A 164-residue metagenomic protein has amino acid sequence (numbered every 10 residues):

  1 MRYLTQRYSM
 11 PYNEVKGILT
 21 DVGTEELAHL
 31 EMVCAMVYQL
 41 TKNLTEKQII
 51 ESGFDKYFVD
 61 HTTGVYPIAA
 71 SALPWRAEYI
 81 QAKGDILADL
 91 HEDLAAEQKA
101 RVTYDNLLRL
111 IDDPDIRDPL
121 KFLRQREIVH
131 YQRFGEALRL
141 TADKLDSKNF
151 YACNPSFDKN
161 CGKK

Functional and structural regions predicted by a protein language model:
M1-K164: Non-heme di-metal
